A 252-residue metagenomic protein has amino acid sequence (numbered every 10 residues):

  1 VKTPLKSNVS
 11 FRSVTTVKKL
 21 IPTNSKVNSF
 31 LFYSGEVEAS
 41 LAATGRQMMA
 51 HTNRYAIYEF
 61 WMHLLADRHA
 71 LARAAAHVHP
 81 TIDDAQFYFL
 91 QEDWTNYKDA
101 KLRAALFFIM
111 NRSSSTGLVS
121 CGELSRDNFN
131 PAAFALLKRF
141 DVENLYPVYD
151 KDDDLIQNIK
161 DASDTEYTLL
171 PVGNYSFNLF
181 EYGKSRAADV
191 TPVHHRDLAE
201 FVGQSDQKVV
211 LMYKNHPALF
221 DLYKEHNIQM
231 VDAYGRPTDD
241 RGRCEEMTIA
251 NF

Functional and structural regions predicted by a protein language model:
V1-T23, R68-G183, C244: SAM-dependent nucleic-acid methyltransferase catalytic core
S10, T16-I82: Conserved S-adenosyl-L-methionine
T23-V27, R46-Q47, V142-Y146, G203-V209: Short active-site oxyanion
S29-Y33, H51-T52, V148-K151, L170-V172 (+1 more regions): Short His-Asn-centered micro-motif
F32-E36, A132-A135, Y213-P217: Short, polar loop motifs at secondary-structure junctions
V37-S40, I57-E59, T116-V119, S176-L179 (+2 more regions): Short catalytic/ligand-binding loop motif for oxyanion handling, primarily in non-cytosolic enzymes, centered on
S40-T44, R139-F140, A218-E225: Short loop/helix-cap segments at secondary-structure boundaries that form the rim of catalytic
A188-F252: Long, positively charged, glycine-interspersed low-complexity recognition regions
